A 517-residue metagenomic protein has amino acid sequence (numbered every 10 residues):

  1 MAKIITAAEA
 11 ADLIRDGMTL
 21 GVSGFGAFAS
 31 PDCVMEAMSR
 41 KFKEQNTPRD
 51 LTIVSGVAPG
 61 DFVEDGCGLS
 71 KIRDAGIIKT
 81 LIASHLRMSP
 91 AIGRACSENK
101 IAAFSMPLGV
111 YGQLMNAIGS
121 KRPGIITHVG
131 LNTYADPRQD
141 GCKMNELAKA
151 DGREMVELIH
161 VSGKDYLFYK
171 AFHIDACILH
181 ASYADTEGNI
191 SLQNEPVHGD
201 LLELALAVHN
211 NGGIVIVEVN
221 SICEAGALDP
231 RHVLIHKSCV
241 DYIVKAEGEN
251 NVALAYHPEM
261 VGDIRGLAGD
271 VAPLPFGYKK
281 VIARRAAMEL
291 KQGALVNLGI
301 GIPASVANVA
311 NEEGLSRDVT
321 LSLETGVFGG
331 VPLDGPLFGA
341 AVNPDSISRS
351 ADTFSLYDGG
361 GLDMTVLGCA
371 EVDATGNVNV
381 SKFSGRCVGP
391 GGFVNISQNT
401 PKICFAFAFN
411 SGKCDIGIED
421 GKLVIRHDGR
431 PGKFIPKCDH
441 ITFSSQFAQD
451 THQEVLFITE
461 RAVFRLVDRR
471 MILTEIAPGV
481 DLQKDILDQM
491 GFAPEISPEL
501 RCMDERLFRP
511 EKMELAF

Functional and structural regions predicted by a protein language model:
A2-D12, G26-E44, V57-R73, I77-A268 (+2 more regions): Conserved phosphate- and dinucleotide-binding cores of soluble alpha/beta proteins, encompassing both enzyme active
A7-T19, M115, F172, R285-L295: Glycine-rich phosphate/diphosphate-binding loops that line cofactor/substrate pockets in enzymes
A11, R49, P273-P275, K280 (+3 more regions): Glycine-rich phosphate/ribose-binding loops and adjacent secondary-structure elements that form binding surfaces
M18, N46-L51, K79, G293-A294: Nucleotide donor/acceptor-binding cores
T19-G24, T52-G56: Short glycine-rich or small-residue beta-strand-to-loop segments that form or flank ligand, phosphate, metal/Fe-S
R40-L51, V319: Beta-solenoid repeat scaffold
G56-A58, G301, G326: Active-site beta-loop-alpha junctions enriched in small/polar residues
